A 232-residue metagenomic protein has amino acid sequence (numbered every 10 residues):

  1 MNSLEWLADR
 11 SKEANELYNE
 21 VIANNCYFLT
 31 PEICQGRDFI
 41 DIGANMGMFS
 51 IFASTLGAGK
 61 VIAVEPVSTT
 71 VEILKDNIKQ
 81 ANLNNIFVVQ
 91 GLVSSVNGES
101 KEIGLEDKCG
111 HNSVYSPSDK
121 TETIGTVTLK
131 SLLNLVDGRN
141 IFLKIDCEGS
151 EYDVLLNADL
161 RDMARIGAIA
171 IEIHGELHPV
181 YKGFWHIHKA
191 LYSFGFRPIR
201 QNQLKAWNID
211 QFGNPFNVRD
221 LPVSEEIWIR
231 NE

Functional and structural regions predicted by a protein language model:
M1-E232: Phosphate/nucleotide-binding beta-alpha loop and adjacent structural elements of enzyme active sites
